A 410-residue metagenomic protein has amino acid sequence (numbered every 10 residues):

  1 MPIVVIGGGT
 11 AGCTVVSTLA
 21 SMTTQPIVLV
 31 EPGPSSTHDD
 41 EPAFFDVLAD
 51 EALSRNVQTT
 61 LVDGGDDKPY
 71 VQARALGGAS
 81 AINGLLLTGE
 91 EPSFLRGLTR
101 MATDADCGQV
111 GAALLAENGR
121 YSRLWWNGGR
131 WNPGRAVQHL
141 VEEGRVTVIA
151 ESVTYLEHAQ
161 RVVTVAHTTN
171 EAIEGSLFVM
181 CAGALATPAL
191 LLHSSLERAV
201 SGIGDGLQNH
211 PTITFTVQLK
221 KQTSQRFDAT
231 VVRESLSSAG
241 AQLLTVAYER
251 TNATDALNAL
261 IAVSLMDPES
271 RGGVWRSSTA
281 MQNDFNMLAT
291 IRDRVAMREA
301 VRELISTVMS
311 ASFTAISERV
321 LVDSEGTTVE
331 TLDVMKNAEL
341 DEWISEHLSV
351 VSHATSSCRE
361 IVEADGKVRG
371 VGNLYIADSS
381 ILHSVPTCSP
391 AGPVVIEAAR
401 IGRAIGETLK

Functional and structural regions predicted by a protein language model:
M1, T169-L177, C181: Core beta-strand elements of the Rossmann-like FAD/NAD(P) dinucleotide-binding domain in flavoenzyme oxidoreductases
M1-G97, E197-L219, F227: N-terminal glycine-rich phosphate/pyrophosphate-binding loop and immediately adjacent elements
T14, L177, C181-A182, T187-E269 (+4 more regions): Mid-to-C-terminal "cap/lid" subdomains and adjacent gly/pro-rich loops that border and regulate access to redox
A81-G84, G89-A159, T169, A315-S352 (+1 more regions): Conserved redox-cofactor binding core of oxidoreductases
S235-V322: C-terminal segments that line or cap access tunnels to active or ligand-binding sites in enzymes and enzyme-associated
L265-V274, S357-Y375: FAD-binding beta-loop-beta segment adjacent to the flavin cofactor pocket
G370-P386: Short FAD-binding loop at a beta-strand-to-alpha-helix junction that anchors the flavin cofactor in diverse
S384-I405: A conserved FAD-binding loop/helix module that cradles the flavin
